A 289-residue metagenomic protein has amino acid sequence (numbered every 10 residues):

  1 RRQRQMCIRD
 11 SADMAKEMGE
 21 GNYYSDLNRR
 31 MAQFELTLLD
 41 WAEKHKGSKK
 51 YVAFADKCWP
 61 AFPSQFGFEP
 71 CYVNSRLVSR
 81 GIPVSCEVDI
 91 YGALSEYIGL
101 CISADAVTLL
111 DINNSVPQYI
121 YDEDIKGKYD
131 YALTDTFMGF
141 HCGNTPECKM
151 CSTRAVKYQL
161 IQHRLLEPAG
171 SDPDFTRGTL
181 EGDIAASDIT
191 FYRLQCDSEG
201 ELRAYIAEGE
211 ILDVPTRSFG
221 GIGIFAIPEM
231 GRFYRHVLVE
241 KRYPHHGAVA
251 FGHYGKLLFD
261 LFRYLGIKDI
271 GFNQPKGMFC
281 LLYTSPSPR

Functional and structural regions predicted by a protein language model:
Q3-D10, Y283-R289: Conserved small/polar residues in nucleotide/adenosyl-binding loops
M6-S48: Active-site loops and adjacent core secondary-structure elements that bind or stabilize anionic groups
H45-Y51, D105-N113, F272-K276: Flexible, glycine/charged-enriched surface loops at secondary-structure junctions
G47-S48, A53-S64: Hard-cation-handling environments
A55, F66-P70, D89-Y91: Extended alpha-helical coiled-coil/bundle linker/stalk regions that scaffold oligomerization and domain organization
W59, P63-R80: Extended, charged helical/alpha-beta scaffold domains that provide interaction surfaces
V78-D213: C-terminal catalytic subdomain
I161-S285: Extended hydrophobic packing segments that form well-structured cores
